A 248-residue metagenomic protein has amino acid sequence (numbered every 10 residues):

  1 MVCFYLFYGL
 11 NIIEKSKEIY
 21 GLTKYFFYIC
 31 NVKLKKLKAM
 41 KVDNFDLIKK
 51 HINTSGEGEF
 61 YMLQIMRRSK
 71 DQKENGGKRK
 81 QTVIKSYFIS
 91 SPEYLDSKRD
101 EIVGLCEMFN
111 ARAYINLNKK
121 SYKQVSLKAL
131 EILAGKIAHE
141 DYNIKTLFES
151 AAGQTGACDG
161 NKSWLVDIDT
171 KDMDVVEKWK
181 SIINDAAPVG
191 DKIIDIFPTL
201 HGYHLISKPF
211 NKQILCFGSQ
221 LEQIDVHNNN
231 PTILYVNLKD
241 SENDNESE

Functional and structural regions predicted by a protein language model:
L10-I12, Y28-I29: Short, positively charged and aromatic/hydrophobic N-terminal segments
Y25: Cationic, low-complexity basic patches in intrinsically disordered or flexible, solvent-exposed regions
K33-T199, F210, C216-G218, N230-E248: Signature for HUH/AEP ssDNA processing cores
I206-K208: Short hydrophobic/aromatic beta-strand micro-patches that form the beta-sheet surface supporting nucleotide- or nucleic
F217-D225: C-terminal, non-catalytic extensions of nucleic-acid polymerases
